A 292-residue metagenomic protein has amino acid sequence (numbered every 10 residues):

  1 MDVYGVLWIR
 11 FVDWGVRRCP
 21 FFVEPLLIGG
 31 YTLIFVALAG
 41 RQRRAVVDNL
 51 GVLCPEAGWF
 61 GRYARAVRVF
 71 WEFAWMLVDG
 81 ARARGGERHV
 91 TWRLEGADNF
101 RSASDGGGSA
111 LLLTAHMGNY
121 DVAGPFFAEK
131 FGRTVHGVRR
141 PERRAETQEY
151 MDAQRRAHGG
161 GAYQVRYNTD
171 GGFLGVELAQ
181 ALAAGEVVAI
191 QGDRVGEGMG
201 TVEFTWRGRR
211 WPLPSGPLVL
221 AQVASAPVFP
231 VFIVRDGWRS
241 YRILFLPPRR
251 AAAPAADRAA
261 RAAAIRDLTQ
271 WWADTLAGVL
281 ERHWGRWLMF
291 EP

Functional and structural regions predicted by a protein language model:
M1-T114, N119, F131, Y150-Q154: Membrane-anchoring hydrophobic helices of lipid-metabolizing enzymes
D13, V47-D48, P125, D152 (+3 more regions): Short glycine-/small-residue-rich flexible loop motifs, especially phosphate/cofactor-binding loops
L38, V67, E129-G132, A157 (+1 more regions): Non-catalytic C-terminal accessory region of glycerolipid acyltransferases and related lyso-lipid remodeling enzymes
F60-G61, V138, V231, F290: Residue-level detector of family-conserved "landmark" positions at structurally sensitive sites
Y63, P141, V234: Residue-level "edge-of-site" marker
V90-R93, M117, R144, N168-G172 (+2 more regions): A conditional alpha-helix N-cap/helix-loop micro-motif detector
E95-A97, V138-R140, Y167-N168, L246-P248 (+1 more regions): Conserved beta-strand termini and adjacent loop/short-helix elements that scaffold enzyme active sites in alpha/beta
G106-T169, A184, G198-V202: Catalytic core of membrane glycerolipid acyltransferases/transacylases, capturing the structured, soluble-facing
